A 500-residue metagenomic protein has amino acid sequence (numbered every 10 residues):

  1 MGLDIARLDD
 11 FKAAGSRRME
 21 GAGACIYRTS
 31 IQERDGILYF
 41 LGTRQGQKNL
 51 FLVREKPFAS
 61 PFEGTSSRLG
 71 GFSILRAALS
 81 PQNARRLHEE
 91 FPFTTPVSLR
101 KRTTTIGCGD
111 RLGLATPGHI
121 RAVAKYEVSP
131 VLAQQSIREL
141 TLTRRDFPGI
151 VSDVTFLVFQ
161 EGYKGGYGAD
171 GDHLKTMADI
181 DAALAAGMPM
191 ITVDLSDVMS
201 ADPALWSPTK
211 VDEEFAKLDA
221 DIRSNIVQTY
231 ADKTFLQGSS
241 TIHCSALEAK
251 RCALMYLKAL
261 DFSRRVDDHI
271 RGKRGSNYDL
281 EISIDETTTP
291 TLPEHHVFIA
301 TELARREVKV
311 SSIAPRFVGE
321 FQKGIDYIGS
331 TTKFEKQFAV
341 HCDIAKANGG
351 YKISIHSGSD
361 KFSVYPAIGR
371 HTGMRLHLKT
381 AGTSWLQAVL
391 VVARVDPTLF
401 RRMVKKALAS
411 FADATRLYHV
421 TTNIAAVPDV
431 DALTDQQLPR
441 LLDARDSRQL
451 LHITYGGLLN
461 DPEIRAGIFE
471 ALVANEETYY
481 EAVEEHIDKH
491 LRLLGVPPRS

Functional and structural regions predicted by a protein language model:
M1-D153, Q160-E161, M177-M199, A204-P208 (+4 more regions): Active-site capping/gating regions of soluble enzymes
T155-F156, I282: A generic local structural motif
G165, L174-M177: Extended hydrophobic secondary-structure segments
G168: N-terminal glycine/serine-rich phosphate-binding loop of ATP-dependent small-molecule kinases, especially carbohydrate
D172, I282, H356: Conserved, mostly hydrophobic/aromatic
D194-R265, Q322: Active-site cores of enzymes that catalyze phosphoryl transfer or operate on phosphate-rich substrates
S276-L280: Short, conserved phosphate-binding/catalytic loop or strand-edge motifs used in phosphoryl-/nucleotidyl-transfer
I284-E286: Short glycine-centered, acidic/aromatic-flanked micro-motifs in structured strand/loop junctions that mark active-site
